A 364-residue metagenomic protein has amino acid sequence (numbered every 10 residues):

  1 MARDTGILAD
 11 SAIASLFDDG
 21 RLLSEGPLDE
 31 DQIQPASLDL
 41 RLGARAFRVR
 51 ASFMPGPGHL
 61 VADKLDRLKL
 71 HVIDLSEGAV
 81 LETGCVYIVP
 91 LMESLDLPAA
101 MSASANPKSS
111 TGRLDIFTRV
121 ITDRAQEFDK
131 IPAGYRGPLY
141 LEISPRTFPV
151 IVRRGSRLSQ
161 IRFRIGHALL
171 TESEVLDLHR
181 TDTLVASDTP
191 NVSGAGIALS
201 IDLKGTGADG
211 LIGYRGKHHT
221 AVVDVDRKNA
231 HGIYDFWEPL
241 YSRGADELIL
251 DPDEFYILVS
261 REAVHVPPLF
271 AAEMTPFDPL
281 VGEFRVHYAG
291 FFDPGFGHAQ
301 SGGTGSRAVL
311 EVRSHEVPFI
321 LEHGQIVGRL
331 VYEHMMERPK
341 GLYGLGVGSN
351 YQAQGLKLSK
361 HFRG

Functional and structural regions predicted by a protein language model:
M1-G364: DUTPase catalytic domain/fold
